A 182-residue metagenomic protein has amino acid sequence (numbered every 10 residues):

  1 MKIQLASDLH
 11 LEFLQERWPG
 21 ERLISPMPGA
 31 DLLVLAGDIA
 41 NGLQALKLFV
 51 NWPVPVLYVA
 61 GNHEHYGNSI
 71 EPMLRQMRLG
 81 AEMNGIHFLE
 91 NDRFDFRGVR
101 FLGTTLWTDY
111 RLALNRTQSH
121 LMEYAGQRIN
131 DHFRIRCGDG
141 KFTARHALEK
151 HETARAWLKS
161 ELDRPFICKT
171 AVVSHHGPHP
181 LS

Functional and structural regions predicted by a protein language model:
M1-Q4, R93-G103: Beta-strand-turn-beta hairpins that frame and shape the catalytic cleft of phosphate-ester-processing enzymes
M1-Y58, H65-P72, C137, A144: N-terminal active-site segment of His-dependent metallophosphoesterases
H10, I39-A40, H63-E64, R93-F94 (+2 more regions): Catalytic metal-binding/acid-base residues of hydrolase active sites
D31-L32, K169-A171: Short, Asp-centered acidic motifs that coordinate Mg2+ and/or phosphate in catalytic or ligand-binding sites
W52-P55, I86, C168: A short helix->loop->beta-strand "cap" motif at the edges of active sites that frequently abuts
V59-G61, N91, T104, V173: Generic beta-sheet signal
E64-F96: Ligand-binding grooves and catalytic loops that recognize ribose/phosphate and carbohydrate rings, and esterified lipid
L102-T170, H176-S182: Active-site-proximal loop/helix segment associated with metal-binding centers of metalloenzymes
